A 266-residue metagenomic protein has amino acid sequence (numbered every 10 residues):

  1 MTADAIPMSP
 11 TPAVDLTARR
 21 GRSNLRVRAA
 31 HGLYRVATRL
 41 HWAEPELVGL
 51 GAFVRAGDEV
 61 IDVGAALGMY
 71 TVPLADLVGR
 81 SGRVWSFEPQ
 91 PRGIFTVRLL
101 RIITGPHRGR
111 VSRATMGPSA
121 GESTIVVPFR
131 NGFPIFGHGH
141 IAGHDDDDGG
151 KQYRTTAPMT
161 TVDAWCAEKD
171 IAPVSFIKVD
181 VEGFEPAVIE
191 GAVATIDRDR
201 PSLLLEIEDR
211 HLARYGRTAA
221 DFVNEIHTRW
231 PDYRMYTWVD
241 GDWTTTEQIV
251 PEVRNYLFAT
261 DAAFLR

Functional and structural regions predicted by a protein language model:
T2-R266: Phosphate/nucleotide-binding beta-alpha loop and adjacent structural elements of enzyme active sites
